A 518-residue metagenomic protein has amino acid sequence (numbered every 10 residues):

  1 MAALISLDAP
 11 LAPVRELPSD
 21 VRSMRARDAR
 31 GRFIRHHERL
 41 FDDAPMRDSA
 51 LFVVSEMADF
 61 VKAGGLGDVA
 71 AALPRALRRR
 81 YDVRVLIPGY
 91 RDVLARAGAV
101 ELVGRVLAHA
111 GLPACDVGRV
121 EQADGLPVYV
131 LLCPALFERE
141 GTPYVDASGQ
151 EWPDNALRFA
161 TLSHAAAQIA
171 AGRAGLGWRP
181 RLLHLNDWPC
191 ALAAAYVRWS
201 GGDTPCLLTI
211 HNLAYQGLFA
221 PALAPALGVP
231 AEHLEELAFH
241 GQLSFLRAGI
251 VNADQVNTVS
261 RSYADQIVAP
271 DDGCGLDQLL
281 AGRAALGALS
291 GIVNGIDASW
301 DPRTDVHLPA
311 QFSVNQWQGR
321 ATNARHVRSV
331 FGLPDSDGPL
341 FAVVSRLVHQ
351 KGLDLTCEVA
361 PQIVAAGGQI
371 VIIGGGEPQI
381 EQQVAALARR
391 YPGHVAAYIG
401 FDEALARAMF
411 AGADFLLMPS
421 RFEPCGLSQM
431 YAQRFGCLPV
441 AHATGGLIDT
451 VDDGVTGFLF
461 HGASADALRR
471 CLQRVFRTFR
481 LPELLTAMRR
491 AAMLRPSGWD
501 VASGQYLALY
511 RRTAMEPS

Functional and structural regions predicted by a protein language model:
A2-I5, R25, A29-S518: Catalytic cores of nucleotide-sugar-dependent glycosyltransferases that transfer UDP/GDP/TDP-activated
S6-A12, E16-S19, A29: Compositionally biased, low-complexity intrinsically disordered regions
